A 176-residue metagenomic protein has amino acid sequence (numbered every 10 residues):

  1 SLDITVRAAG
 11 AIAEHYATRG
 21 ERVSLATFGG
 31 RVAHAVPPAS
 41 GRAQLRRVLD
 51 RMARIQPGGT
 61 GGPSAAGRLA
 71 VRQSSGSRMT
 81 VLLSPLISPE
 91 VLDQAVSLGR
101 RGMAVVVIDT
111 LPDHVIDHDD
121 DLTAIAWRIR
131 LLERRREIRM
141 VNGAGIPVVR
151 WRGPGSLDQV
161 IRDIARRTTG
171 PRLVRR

Functional and structural regions predicted by a protein language model:
S1-R176: Exposed, interaction-prone extracellular/peripheral surfaces
